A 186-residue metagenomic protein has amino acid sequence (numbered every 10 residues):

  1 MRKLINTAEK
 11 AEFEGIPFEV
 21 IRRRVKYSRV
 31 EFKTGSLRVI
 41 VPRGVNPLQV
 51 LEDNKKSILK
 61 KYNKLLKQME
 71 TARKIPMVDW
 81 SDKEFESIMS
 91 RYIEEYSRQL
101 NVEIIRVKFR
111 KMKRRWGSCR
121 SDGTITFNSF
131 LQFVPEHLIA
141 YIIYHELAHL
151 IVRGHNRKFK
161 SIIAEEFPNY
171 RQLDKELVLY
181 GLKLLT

Functional and structural regions predicted by a protein language model:
M1-A140, L150-T186: Active-site-proximal or metal-binding-adjacent scaffold patches in catalytic folds
I143: Walker B beta-strand of ABC/ABC-like P-loop ATPase nucleotide-binding domains, specifically the conserved hydrophobic
E146: Walker B catalytic acidic pair
